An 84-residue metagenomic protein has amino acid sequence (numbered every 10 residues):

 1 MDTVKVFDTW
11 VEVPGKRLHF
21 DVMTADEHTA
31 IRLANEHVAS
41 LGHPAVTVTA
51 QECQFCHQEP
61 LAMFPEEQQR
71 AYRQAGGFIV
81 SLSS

Functional and structural regions predicted by a protein language model:
M1-R17: Short, charged/polar N-terminal "headpieces" of proteins
F7, V22-D26, S83-S84: Accessory recognition modules or surfaces
R17-P44: Short, flexible N-terminal segments of the mature chain
H37-S84: Acidic, low-complexity intrinsically disordered segments
